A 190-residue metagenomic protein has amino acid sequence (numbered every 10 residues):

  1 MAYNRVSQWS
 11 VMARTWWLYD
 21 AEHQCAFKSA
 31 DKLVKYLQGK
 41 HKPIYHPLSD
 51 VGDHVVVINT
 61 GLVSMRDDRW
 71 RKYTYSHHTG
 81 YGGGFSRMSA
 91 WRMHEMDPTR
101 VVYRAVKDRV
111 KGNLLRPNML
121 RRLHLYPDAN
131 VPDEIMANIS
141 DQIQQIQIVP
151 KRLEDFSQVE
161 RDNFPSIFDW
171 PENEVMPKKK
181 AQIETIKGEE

Functional and structural regions predicted by a protein language model:
M1-R104, L114, A137-E190: Ribosome large-subunit tunnel/peptidyl-transferase-proximal elements
V101-V102, K107-R109, L114-I139: C-terminal folded domains that constitute the principal catalytic or ligand-binding module of multi-domain proteins
